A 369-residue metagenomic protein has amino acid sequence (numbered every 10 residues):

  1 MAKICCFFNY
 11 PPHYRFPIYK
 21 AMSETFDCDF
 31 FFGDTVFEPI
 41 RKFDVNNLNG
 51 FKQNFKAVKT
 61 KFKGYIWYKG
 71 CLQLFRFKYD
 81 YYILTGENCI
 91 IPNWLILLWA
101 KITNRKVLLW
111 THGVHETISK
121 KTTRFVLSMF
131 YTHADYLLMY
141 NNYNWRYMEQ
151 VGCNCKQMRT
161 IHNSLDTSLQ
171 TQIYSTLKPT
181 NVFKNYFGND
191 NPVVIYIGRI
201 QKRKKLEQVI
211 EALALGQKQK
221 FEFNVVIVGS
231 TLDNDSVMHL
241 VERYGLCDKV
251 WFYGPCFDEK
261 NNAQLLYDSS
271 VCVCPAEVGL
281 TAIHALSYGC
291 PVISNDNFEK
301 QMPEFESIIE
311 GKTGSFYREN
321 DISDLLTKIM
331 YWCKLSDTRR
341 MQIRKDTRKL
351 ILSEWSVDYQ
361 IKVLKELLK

Functional and structural regions predicted by a protein language model:
R105-T123, H133-Y136, Y140: A short, histidine- and acid-enriched strand-loop-helix "catalytic/donor-clamping" loop that lines the nucleotide-sugar
T132-T180, N189: Donor nucleotide-sugar binding/catalytic pocket of nucleotide-sugar-dependent glycosyltransferases
V182-K204, I210-L213: Conserved donor-binding/catalytic core segment of Leloir-type glycosyltransferases
D235-C256: Nucleotide-activated donor-binding/catalytic signature segment of Leloir-type glycosyltransferases, i.e., the conserved
Q264-E277, C290-P291: Acidic donor-binding loop of glycosyltransferase active sites
P291-K300: Short hydrophobic beta-strand element within catalytic cores of glycosyltransferases and related nucleotide-activated
M302-Y331, T338: Change "using UDP/GDP/dTDP sugars" to "using nucleotide sugars
K334-L368: A charged, aromatic-enriched C-terminal amphipathic alpha-helix characteristic of glycosyltransferases across folds
